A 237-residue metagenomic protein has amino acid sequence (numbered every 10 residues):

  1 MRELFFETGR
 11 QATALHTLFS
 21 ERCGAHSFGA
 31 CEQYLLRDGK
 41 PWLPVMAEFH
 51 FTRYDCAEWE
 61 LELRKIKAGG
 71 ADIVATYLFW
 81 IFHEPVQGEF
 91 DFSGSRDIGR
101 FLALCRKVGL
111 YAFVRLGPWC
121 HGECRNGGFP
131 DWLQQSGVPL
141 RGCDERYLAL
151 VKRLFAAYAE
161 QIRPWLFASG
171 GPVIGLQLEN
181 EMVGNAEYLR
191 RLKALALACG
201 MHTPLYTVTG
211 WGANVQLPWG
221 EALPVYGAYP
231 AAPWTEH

Functional and structural regions predicted by a protein language model:
M1-I73, A103: N-terminal carbohydrate-binding accessory modules
S20, V114, W119-L150, Y158-H237: Substrate-binding/catalytic cleft of secreted carbohydrate-active enzymes, primarily glycoside hydrolases
E21, T52, G88-D91, M182: A generic secondary-structure micro-motif detector that highlights 1-2 residue hydrophobic/ambivalent hotspots embedded
K40-L43, L78-F82, V173: A short alpha-helix capping/helix-coil boundary motif
A47-F49, T76, L178, T207: Conserved beta-strand positions
E48, H83-E84, L140: Glycine- and acidic
C56, E60, F92-G99, E145-K152 (+2 more regions): Non-membrane alpha-helical structural segments and their capping/turn regions in soluble enzymes
W59-N126, L192-A198, H202-T203: Aromatic-lined substrate-binding rim segments of carbohydrate-active enzymes
